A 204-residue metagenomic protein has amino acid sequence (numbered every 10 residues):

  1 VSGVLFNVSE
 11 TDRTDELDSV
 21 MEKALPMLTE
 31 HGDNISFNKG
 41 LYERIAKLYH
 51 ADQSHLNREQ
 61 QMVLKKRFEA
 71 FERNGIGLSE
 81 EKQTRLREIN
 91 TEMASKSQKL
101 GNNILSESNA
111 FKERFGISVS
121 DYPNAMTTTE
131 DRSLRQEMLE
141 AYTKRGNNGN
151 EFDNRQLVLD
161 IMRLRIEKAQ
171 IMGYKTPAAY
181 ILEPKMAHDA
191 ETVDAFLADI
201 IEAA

Functional and structural regions predicted by a protein language model:
V1-A204: Zn2+-dependent metallopeptidase catalytic domains
